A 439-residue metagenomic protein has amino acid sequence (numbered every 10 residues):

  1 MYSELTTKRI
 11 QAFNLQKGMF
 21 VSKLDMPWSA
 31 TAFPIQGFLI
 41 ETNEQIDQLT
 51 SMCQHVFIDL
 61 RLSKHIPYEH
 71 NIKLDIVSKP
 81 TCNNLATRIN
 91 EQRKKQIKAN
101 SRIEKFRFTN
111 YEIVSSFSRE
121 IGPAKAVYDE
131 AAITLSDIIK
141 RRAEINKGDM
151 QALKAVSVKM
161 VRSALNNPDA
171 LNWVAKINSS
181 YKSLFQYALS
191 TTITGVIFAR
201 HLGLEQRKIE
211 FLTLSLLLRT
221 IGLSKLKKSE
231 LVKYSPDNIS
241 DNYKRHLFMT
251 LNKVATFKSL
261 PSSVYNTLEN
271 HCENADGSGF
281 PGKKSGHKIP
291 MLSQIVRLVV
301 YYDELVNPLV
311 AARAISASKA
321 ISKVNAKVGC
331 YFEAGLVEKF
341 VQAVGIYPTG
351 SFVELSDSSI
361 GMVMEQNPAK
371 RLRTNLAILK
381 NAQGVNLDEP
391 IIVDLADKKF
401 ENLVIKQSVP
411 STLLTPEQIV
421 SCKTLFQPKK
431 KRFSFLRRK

Functional and structural regions predicted by a protein language model:
M1-S183, P390-K439: Non-catalytic interface/linker regions that flank or bridge core catalytic/transmembrane domains
I10, S278-L292, V299-L309, F332-K439: Metal-dependent nucleotide-binding catalytic modules
A124-V127, A131, D149, L153 (+5 more regions): Amphipathic alpha-helix face/heptad-repeat signature
R142-N146, A199-I209, V232-N238, A312: Inter-helical turn/loop segments and adjacent helix faces that build the functional surface of alpha-helical bundle
A155, Y181-L212, M249-T250, G286: Alpha-helical phosphate/pyrophosphate-handling elements in metalloenzyme active cores
A155-W173, A188-I193, L217-I221, L226 (+1 more regions): A short mid-domain helix/strand-loop element embedded in enzyme catalytic domains that forms or borders the active-site
N172-S179, S229-K233, K283: Short linear capping/connector segments at secondary-structure termini
T191, F211-K227, P236-N252, T256-F340 (+3 more regions): Alpha-helical scaffolding flanking metal-ion-dependent phosphate/phosphodiester catalytic sites
